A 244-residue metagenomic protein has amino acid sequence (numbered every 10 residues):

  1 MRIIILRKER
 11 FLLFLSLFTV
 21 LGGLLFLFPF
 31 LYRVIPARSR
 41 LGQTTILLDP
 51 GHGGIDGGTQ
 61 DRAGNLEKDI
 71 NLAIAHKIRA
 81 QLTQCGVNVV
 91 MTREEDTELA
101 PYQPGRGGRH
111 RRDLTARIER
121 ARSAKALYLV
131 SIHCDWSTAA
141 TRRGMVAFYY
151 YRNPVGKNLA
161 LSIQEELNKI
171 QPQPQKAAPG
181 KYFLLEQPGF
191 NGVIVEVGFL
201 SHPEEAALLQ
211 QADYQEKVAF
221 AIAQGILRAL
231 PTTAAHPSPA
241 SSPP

Functional and structural regions predicted by a protein language model:
M1-P244: Catalytic-site microenvironment of enzymes that process N-acetyl-hexosamine-containing cell-wall polysaccharides
